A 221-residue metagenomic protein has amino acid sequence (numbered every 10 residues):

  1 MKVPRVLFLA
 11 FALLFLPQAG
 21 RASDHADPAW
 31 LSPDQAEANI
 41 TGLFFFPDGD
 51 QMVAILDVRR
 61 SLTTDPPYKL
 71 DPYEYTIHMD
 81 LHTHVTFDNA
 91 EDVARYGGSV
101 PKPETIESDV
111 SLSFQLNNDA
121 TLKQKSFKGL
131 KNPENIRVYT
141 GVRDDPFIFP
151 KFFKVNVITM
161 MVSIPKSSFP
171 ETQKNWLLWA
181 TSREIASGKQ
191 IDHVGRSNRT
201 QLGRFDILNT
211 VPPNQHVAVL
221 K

Functional and structural regions predicted by a protein language model:
M1-F8: Bacterial N-terminal signal peptides that target proteins for export
F8-F15: Bacterial N-terminal signal peptides
G20-K221: Surface-exposed extracytoplasmic segments
